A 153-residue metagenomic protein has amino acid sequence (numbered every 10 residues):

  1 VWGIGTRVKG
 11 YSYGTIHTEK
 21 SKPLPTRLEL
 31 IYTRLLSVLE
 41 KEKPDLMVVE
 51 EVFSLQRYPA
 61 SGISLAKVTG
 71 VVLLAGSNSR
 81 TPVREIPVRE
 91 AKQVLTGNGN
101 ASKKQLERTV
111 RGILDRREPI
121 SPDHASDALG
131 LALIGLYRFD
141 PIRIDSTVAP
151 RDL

Functional and structural regions predicted by a protein language model:
V1-L153: Phosphate- and other anionic-substrate recognition elements at nucleic-acid/protein interfaces
